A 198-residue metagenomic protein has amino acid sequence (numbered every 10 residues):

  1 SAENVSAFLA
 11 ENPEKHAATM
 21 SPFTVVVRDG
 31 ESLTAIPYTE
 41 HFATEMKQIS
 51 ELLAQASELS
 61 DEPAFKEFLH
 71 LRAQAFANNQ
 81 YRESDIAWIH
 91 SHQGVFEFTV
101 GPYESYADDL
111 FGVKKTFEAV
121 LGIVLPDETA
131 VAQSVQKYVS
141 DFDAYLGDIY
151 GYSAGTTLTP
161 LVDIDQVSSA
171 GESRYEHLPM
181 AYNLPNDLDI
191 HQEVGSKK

Functional and structural regions predicted by a protein language model:
S1-T19: Solvent-exposed N-terminal domain segments of exported/luminal and surface proteins
H16-K198: Fold-level signature of zinc-dependent metallopeptidase catalytic domains
